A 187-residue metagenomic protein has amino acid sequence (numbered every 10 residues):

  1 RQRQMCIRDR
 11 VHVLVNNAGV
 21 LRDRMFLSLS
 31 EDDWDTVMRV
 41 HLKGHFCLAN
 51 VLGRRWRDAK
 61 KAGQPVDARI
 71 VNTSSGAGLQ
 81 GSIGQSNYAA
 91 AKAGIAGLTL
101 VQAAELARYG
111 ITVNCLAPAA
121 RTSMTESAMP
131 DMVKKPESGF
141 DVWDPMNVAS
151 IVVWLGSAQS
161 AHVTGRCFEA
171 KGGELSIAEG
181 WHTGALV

Functional and structural regions predicted by a protein language model:
Q2-I7: Short, small-residue-biased leader/transition segments that mark boundaries at the very start of proteins
R8, K60, Q80, A96 (+2 more regions): Active-site-adjacent segment of SDR/Rossmann-fold oxidoreductases
M25-F26, D33-D35: Substrate-binding pocket helix/loop in short-chain dehydrogenase/reductase
L29, G81-A89, V101: Active-site loop-to-helix junction immediately N-terminal to the catalytic Tyr of the SDR YXXXK motif in Rossmann-fold
A49, A91, T99: Active-site helix of classical SDR
S75: Residue(s) in the substrate-gating loop at a strand-loop-helix junction that position the organic substrate next
K135-V187: C-terminal helical subdomain
